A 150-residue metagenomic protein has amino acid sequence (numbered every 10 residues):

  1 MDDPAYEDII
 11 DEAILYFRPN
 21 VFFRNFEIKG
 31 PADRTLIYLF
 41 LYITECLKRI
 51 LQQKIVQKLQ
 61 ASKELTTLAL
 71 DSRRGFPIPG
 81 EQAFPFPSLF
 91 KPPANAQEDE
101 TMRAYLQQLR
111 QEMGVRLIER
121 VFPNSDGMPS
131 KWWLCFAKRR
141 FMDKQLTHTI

Functional and structural regions predicted by a protein language model:
M1-I150: Surface/interface-facing alpha-helical segments and adjacent flexible terminal/loop regions used for partner/assembly
